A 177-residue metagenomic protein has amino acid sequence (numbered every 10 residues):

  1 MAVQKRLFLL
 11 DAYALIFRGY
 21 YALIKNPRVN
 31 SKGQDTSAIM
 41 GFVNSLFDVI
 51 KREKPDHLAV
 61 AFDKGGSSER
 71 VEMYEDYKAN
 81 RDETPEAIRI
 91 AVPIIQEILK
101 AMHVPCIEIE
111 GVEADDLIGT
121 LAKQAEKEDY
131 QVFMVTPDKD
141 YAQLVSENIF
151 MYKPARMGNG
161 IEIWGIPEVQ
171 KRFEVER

Functional and structural regions predicted by a protein language model:
M1-A59, E69-M73: Non-catalytic, usually N-terminal nucleic-acid engagement modules in DNA/RNA processing proteins
A2-Q4, K25-V29, A79-R177: Extended two-metal-dependent nuclease catalytic cores across DNA- and RNA-processing enzymes
F8, A59-F62, M134, K153: Structural beta-sheet core signal
D11, D56, D63, D115-D116 (+1 more regions): Acidic side chains
D76: Arg/Lys-rich, often Gly-containing low-complexity segments of ribosomal proteins
